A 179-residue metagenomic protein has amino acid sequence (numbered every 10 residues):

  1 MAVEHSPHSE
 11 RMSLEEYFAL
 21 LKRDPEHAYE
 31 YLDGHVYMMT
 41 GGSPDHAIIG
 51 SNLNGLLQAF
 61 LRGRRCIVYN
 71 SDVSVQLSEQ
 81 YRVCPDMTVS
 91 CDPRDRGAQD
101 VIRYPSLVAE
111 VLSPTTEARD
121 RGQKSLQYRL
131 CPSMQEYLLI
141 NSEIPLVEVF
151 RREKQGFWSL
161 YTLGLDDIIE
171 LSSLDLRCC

Functional and structural regions predicted by a protein language model:
M1-C178: Gly/Pro/Ser/Thr-rich low-complexity, intrinsically disordered segments predominantly at protein N-termini
